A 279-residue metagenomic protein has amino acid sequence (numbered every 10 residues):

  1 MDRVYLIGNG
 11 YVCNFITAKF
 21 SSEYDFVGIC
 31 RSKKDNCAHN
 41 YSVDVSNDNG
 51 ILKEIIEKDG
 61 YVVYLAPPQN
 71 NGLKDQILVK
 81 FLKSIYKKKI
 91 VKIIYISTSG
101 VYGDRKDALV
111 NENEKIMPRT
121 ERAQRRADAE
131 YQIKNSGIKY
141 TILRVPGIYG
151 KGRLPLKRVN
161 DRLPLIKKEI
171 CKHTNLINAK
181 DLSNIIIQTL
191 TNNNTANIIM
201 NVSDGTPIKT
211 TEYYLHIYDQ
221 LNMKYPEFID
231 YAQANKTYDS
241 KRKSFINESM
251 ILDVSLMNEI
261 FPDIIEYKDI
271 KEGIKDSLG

Functional and structural regions predicted by a protein language model:
C13-N14: N-terminal Rossmann-fold NAD(P) dinucleotide-binding loop
E57-Y95, D128: NAD(P)-cofactor binding segment of oxidoreductase domains
L82-R119: Conserved Rossmann-fold NAD(P)-dependent oxidoreductase catalytic core, especially the SDR/UDP-sugar
K106-I142: Catalytic helix-loop patch of NAD(P)-dependent Rossmann-fold dehydrogenases
K134-T174: NAD(P)-dependent short-chain dehydrogenase/reductase
L154-R158, K167-T191, I198: Substrate-positioning beta->alpha
N192-K241: Mid/C-terminal beta-alpha module of Rossmann-like enzyme folds, strongest in SDR-family dehydrogenases/epimerases
K224, S244-G279: C-terminal amphipathic/interface module of NAD(P)-dependent oxidoreductases and related NAD-binding regulators
